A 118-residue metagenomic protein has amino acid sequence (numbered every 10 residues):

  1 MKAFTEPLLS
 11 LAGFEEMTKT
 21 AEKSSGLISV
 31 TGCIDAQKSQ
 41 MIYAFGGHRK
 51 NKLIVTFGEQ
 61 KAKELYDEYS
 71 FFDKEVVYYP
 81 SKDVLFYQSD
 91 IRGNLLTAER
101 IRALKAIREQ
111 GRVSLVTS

Functional and structural regions predicted by a protein language model:
M1-S118: ASCE RecA-like P-loop NTPase motor cores that couple ATP hydrolysis to mechanical translocation on nucleic acids
